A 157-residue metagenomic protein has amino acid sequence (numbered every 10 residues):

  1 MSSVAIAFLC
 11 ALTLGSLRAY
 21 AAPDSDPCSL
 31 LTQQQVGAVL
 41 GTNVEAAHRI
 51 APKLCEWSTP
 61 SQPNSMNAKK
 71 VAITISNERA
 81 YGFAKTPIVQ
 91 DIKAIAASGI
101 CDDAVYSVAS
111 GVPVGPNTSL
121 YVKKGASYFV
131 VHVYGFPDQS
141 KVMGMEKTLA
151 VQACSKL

Functional and structural regions predicted by a protein language model:
S3-S16: Bacterial N-terminal signal peptides
A11-L12, Y20, V71-A72, Y81 (+1 more regions): Small/flexible residues
S16, N67-A68, Y121-V122: Generic N-terminal leader/processing signal
S16-R18, V133: General secondary-structure edge motif
A19-S58, A94-A96, S127, P137 (+1 more regions): N-terminal "mature-domain start" segment
Q34, A38, T42-G115: Short, solvent-exposed recognition patches
P87-L157: A short, solvent-exposed beta-edge/loop patch
